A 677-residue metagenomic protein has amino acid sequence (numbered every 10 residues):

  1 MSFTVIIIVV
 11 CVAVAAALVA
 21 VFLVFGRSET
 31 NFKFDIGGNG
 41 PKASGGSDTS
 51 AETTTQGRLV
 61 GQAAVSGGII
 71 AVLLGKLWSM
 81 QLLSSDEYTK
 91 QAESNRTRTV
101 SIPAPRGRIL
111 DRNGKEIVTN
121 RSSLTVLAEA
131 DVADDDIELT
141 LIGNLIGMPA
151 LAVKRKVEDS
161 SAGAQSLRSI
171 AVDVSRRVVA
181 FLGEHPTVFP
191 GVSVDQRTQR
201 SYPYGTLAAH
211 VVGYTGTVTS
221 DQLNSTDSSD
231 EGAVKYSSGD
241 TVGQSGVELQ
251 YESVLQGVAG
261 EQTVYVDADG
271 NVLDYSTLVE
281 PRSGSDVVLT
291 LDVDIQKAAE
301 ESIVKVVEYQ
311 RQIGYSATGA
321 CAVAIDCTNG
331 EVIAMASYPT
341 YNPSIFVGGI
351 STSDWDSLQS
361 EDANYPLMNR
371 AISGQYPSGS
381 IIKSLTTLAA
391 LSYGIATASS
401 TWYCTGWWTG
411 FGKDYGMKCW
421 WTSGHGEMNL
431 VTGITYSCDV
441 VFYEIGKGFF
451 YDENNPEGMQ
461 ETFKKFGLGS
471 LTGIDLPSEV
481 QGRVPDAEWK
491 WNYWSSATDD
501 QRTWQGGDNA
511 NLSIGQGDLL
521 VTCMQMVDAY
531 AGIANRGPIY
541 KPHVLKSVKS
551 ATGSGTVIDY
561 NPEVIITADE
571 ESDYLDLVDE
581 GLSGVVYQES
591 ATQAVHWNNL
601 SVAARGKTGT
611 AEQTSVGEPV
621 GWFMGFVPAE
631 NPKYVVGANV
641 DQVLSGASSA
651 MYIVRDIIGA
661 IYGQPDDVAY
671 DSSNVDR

Functional and structural regions predicted by a protein language model:
M1-I350, G458-K465, N639, L644-R677: Periplasmic/cell-envelope proteins involved in peptidoglycan metabolism and beta-lactam response
V266-L278, L291, A320, T328-I381 (+4 more regions): Beta-lactam-recognizing serine transpeptidase/beta-lactamase-like catalytic domain environment
